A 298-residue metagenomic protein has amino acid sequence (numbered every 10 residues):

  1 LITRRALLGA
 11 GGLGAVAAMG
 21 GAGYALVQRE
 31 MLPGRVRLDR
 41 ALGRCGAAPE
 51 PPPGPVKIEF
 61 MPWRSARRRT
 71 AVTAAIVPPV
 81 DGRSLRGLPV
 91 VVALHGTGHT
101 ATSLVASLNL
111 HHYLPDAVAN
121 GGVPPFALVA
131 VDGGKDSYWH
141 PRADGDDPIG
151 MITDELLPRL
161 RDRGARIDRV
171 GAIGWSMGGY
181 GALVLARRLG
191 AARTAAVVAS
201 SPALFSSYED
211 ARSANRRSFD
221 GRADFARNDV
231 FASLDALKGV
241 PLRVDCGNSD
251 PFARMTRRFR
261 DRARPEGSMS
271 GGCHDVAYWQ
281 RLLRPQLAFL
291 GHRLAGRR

Functional and structural regions predicted by a protein language model:
L1-I2: N-terminal secretory signal peptides
A6-R298: Non-catalytic cap/lid and distal C-terminal segments of serine-dependent acyl enzymes
